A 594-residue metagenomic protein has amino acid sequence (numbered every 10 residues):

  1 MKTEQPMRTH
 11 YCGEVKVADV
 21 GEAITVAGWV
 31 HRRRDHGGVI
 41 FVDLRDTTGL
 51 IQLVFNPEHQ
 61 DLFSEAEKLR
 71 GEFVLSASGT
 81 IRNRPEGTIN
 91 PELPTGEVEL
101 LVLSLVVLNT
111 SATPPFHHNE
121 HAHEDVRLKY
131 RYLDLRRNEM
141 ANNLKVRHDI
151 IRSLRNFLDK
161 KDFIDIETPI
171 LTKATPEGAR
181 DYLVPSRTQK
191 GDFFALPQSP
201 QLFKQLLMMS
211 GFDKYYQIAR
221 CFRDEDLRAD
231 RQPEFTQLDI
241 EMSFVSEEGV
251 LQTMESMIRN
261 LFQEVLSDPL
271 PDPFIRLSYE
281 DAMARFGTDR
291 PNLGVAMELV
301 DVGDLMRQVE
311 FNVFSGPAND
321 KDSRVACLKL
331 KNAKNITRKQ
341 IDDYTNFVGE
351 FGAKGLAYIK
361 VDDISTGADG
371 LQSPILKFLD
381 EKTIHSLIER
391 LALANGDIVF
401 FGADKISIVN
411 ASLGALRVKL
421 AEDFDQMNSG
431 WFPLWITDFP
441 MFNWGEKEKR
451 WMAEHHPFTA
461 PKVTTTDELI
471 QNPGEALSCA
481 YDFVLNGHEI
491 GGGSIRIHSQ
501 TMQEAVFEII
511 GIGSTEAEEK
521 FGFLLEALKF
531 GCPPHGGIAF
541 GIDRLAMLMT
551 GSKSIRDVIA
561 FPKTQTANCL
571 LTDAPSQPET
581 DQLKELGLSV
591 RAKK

Functional and structural regions predicted by a protein language model:
M1-K594: Class II aminoacyl-tRNA synthetase catalytic cores and aaRS-like
